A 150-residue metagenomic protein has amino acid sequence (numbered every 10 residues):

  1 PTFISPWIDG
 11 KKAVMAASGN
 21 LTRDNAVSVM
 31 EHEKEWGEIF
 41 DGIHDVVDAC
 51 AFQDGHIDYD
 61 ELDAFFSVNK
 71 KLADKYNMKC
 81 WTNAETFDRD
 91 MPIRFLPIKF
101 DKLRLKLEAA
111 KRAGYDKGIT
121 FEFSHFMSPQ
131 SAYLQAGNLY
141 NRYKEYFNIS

Functional and structural regions predicted by a protein language model:
P1-S150: Glycan-processing catalytic domains of CAZymes
